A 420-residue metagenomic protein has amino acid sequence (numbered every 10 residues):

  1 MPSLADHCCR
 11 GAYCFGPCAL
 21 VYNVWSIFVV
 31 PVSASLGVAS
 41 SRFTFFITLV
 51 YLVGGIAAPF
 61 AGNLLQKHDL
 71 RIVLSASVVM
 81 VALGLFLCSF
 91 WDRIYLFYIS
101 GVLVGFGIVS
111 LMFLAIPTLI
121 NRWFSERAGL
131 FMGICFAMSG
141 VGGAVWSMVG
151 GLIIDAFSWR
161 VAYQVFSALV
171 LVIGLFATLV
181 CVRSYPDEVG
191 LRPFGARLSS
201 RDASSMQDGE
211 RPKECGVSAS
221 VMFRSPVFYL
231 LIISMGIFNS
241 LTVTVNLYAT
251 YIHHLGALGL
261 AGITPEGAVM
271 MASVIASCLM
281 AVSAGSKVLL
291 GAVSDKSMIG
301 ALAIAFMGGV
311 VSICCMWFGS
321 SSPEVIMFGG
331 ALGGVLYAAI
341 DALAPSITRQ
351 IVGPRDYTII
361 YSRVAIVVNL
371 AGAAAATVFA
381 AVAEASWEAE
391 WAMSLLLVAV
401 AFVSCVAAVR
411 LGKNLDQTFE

Functional and structural regions predicted by a protein language model:
D6-S40, A57-A61, S147, T242-T250: Extracytoplasmic
W25-V29, S220-L290: Extracytoplasmic gate region of multi-pass secondary transporters
V32, S110-F124, A339-V352: Intracellular juxtamembrane helix-capping segments at the cytosolic ends of symmetry-related transmembrane helices
A57-D69, S286-M298, A383: Helix-to-loop junctions at the C-terminal end of transmembrane segments in multipass secondary transporters
Q66-V78, D295-F306: Cytoplasmic membrane-interface "Motif A"-like loop-to-helix N-cap segments of 12-TM Major Facilitator Superfamily
V79-D92, G308-S320: C-terminal ends and interior cores of transmembrane alpha-helices in multi-pass membrane transporters/permeases
I134, G143, Y337, I351-A385: A late C-terminal transmembrane helix in Major Facilitator Superfamily
M271-K287, K296-I347: C-terminal transmembrane helical hairpin of 12-TM major facilitator-type secondary transporters
